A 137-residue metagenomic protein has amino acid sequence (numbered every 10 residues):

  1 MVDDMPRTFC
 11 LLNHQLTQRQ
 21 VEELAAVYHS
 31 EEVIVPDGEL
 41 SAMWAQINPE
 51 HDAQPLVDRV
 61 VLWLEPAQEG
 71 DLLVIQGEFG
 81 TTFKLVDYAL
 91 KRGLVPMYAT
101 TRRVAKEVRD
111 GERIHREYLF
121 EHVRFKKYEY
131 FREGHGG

Functional and structural regions predicted by a protein language model:
M1-E69, D87, K91-G137: Long, low-complexity, Lys/Arg-enriched
H14-Q15, V74-F83: Gly/Ser/Thr-rich loops at beta-strand to alpha-helix junctions that form or flank small-molecule/cofactor-binding
